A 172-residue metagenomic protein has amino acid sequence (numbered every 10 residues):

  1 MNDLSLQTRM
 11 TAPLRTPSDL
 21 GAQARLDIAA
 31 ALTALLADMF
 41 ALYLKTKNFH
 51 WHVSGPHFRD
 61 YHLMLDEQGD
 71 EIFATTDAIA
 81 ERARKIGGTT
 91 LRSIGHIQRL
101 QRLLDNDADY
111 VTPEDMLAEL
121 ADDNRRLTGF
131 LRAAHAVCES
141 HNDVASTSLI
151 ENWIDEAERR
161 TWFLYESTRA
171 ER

Functional and structural regions predicted by a protein language model:
M1-P17: Acidic, low-complexity proline/glycine-rich segments
N2, F58, D70, T90 (+4 more regions): Long, contiguous binding/interaction regions
P13-L35, D109, P113: Disorder-to-helix initiation segments
D19-D27, L42-E67, A134-A145: Helix-loop segments that flank and shape redox-cofactor active sites
L26-L36, F40, D66-G69, F73 (+4 more regions): Short amphipathic alpha-helical segments with heptad-repeat character
L36, Y43, H50, G69 (+6 more regions): A structural signal for well-ordered alpha-helices, especially hydrophobic packing surfaces of coiled-coils
V53, H57-H96: Conserved alpha-helical segments that form or flank metal/cofactor-binding pockets of metalloenzymes
D77, G95-N152: Acidic/histidine-rich alpha-helical segments that form the ligand environment of transition-metal centers
